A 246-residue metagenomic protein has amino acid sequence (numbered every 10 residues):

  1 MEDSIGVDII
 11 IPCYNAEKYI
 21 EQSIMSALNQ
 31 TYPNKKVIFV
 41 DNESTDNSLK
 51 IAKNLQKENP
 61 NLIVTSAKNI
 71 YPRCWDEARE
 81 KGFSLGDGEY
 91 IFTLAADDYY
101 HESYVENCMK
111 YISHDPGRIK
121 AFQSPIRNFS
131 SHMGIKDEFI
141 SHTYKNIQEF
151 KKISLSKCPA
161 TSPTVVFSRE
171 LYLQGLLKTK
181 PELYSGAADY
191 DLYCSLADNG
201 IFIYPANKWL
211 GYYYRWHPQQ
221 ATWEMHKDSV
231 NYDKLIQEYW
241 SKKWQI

Functional and structural regions predicted by a protein language model:
I5-D8, L28-F39, N47, P60-I63: Short loop->beta transition adjacent to catalytic acidic/histidine clusters or analogous donor-positioning motifs
A16-N29: Short, well-formed alpha-helical segments that are part of the catalytic scaffolds of diverse glycosyltransferases
Y19-E21, D46-L55, Y99, S103: Acidic helix N-cap motif at the loop->helix transition within catalytic regions of sugar-transfer enzymes
D41-K50, N69, A95: A conserved acidic beta->alpha catalytic loop
K68-G86: Glycine-rich, basic loop-to-helix element that forms the pyrophosphate-binding segment of sugar-nucleotide handling
I91: Short aromatic/hydrophobic "clamp" motif used to bind/position activated sugar donors
S103-E138: Conserved donor NDP-sugar-binding/catalytic core segment of glycosyltransferases
I147-Y232: Conserved nucleotide-sugar donor-binding catalytic segment
